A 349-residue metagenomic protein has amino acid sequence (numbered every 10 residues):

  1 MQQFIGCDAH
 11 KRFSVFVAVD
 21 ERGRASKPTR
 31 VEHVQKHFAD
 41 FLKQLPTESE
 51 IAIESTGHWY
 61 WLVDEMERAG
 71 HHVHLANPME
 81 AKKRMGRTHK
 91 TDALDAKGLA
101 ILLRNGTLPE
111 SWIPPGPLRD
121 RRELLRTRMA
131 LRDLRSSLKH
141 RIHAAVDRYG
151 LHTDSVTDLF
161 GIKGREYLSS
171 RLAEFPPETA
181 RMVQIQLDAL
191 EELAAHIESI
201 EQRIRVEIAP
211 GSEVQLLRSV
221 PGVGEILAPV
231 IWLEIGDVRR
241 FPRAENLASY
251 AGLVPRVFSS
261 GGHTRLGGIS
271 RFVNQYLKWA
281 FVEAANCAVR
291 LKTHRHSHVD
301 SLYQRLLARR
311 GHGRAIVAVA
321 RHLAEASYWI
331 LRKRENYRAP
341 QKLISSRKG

Functional and structural regions predicted by a protein language model:
M1-H74, K83: Glycine/alanine-rich phosphate-binding loops at beta-alpha junctions
M1-Q3, S14, Y149, N336-Y337 (+1 more regions): Charged, often Cys/His-bearing segments associated with DNA-binding zinc-finger transcription factors
K36, R84-R87, T91, L216-S219 (+2 more regions): Phosphate-backbone recognition surface of nucleic-acid-processing proteins
E67, H74-R126, E166-S169, G261-Y276: Short alpha-helix plus adjacent loop in nuclease-associated cores
G106-P109, L138-K139, I197-I200, G236-R240 (+2 more regions): Short helix-capping/linker segments at secondary-structure and domain boundaries
R126-L216: Glycine-rich, often acidic, oxyanion-interacting loops/wings at catalytic, nucleic-acid, or phospho-protein interfaces
L307-G349: Basic, amphipathic alpha-helical segments enriched in Lys/Arg and hydrophobic/aromatic residues
